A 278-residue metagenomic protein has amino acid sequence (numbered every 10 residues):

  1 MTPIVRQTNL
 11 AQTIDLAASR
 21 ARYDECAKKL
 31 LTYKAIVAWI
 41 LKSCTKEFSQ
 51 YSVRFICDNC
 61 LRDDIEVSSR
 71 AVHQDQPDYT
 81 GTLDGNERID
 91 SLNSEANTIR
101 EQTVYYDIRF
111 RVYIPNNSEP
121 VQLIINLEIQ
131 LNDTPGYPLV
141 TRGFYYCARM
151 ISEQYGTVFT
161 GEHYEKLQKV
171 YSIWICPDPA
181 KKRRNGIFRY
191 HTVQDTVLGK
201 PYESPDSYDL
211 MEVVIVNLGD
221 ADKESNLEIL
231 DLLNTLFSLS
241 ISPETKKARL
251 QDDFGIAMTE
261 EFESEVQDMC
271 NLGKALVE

Functional and structural regions predicted by a protein language model:
M1-E278: Elongated, amphipathic alpha-helical interaction scaffolds
